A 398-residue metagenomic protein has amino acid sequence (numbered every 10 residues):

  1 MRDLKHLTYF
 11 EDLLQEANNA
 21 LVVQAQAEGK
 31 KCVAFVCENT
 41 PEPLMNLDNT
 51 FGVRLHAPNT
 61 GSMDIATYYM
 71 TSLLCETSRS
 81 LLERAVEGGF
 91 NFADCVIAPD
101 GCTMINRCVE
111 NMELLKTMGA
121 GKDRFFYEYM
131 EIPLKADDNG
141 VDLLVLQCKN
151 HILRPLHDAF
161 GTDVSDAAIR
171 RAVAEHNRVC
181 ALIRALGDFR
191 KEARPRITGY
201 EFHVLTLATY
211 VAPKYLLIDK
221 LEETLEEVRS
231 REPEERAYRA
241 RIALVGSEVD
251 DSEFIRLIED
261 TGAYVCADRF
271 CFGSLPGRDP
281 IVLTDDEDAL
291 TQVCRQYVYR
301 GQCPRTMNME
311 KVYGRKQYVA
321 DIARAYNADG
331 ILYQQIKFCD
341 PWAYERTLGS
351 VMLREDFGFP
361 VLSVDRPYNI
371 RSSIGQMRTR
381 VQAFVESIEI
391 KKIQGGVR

Functional and structural regions predicted by a protein language model:
M1-D166, C271-F272, G277-R398: Trp/Phe/Arg-rich N-terminal binding region typifying the photolyase-homology
M1-K31, V145, R154-L283, N308 (+1 more regions): A charged, amphipathic alpha-helical module
